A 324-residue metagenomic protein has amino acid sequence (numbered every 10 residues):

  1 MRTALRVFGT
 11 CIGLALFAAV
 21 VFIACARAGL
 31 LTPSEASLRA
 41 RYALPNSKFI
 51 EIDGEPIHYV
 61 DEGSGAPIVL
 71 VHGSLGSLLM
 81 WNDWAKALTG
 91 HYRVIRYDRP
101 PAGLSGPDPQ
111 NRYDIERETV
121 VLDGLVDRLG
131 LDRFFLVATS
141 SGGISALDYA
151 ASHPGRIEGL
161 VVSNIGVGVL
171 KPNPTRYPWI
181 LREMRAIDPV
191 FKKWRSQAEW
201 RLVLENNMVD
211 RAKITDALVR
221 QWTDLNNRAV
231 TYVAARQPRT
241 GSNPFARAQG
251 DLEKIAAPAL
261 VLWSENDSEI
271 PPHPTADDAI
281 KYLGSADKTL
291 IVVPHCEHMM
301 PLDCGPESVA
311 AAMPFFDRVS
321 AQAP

Functional and structural regions predicted by a protein language model:
R2-A66, G90-Y92, D132, F316-P324: Alpha/beta-hydrolase fold catalytic core
A28, P172-T175, K193-K254: Conserved alpha/beta-hydrolase catalytic His-Asp/Glu region
D53, V60-E62, R96-A138: Active-site loop/oxyanion-hole signature of alpha/beta-hydrolase fold enzymes
E55, V60-L104: Conserved HGGG/HGGXW glycine-rich cap/lid loop of the alpha/beta-hydrolase fold
G143-P154, L160: Short glycine-enriched nucleophile-adjacent loop and the immediately C-terminal alpha-helix near the catalytic center
A151, L160-V190: Flexible "cap/lid" loop of the alpha/beta hydrolase fold
L260-C296: Conserved loop-alpha-helix segment in the C-terminal half of the alpha/beta-hydrolase fold that carries the catalytic
A286-P324: Catalytic active-site module of serine/aspartate enzymes centered on a nucleophile-bearing elbow/loop
